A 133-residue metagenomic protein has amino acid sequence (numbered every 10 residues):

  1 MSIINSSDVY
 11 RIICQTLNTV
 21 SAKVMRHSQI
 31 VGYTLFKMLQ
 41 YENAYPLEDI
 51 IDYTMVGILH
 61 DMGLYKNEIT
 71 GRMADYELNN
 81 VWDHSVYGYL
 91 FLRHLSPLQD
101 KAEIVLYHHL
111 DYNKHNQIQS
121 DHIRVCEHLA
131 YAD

Functional and structural regions predicted by a protein language model:
M1-L106, L110-I123: Acidic/His-rich, divalent-metal-binding segments that scaffold phosphate/diphosphate chemistry
E127-D133: Conserved beta-strand-loop-short alpha-helix elements that form and flank the Mn2+/Mg2+-coordinating active site
